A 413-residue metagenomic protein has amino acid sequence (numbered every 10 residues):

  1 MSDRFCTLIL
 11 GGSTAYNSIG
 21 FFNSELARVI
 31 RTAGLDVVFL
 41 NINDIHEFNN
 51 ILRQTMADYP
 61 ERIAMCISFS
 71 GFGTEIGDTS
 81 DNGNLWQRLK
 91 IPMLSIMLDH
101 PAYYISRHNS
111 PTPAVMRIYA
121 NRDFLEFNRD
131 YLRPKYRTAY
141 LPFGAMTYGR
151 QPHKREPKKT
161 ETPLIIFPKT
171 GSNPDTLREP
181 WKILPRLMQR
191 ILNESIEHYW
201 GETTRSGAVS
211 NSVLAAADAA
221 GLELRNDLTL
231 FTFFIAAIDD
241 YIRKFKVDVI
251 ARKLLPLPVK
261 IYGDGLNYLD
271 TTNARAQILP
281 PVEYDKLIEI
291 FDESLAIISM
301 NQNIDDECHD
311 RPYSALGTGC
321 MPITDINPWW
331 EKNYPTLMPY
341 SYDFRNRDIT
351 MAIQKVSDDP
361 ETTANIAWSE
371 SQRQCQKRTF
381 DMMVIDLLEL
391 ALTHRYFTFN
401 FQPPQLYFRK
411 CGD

Functional and structural regions predicted by a protein language model:
M1-A15: Nucleotide-activated donor-dependent transferases that construct or modify glycoconjugates
L8-G11, F21-A33, V37-I45, S110-P111 (+4 more regions): Catalytic binding pocket for nucleotide-activated donors in carbohydrate/polymer assembly enzymes
G11-F22, P134-D305, I326-W330: Nucleotide-sugar donor-binding catalytic core of glycosyltransferases
S13-S18, D44-I45, G71-I76, H100-P101 (+2 more regions): Short acidic, S/G/P-rich loop/turn micro-motifs used as interaction or catalytic elements
A57-E75: Short N-terminal targeting/anchoring amphipathic segment
W86-D99, M116-A120, F143: Active-site proximal beta-strand in glycosyltransferases
Q87, I105-A120, D130-R133: A conserved, positively charged/aromatic
